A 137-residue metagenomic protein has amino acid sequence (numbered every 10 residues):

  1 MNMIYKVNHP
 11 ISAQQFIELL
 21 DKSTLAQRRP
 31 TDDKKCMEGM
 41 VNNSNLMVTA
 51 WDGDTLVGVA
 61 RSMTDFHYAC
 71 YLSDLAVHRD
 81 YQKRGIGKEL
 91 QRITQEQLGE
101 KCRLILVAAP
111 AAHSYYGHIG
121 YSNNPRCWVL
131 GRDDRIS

Functional and structural regions predicted by a protein language model:
M1-K34, C127, S137: Short amphipathic alpha-helix that is part of the acyltransferase structural core
Y5, L98-K101: Short, flexible, glycine-rich and Lys/Arg-enriched loop motifs at helix boundaries that contact anionic partners
P10, F66, A109-P110: Alpha-helix N-cap/helix-start capping motif
E38-T49, C102-R103: A short helix-loop-beta-strand connector motif used in the catalytic cores of GNAT acetyltransferases and, in some
T49, T55-T64, Y71-A76: Conserved beta-strand in the GNAT
V77, K83-E96: Conserved acetyl-CoA-binding loop-helix of GNAT-fold acetyltransferases
E100-L106, P110-I136: Conserved active-site alpha-helix within GNAT-family acetyltransferase domains
